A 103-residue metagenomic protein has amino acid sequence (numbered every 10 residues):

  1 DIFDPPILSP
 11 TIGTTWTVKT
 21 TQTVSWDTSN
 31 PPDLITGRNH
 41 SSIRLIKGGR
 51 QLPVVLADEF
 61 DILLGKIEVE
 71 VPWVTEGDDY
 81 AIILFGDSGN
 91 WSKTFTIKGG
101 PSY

Functional and structural regions predicted by a protein language model:
D1-Y103: Extended, solvent-exposed regions of the mature portions of secreted/cell-surface glycoproteins
